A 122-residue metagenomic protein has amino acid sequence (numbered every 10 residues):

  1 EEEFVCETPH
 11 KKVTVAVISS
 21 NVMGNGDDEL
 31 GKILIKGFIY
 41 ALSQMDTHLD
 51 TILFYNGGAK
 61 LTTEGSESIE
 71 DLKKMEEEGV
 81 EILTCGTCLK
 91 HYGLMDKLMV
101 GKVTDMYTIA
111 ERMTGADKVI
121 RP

Functional and structural regions predicted by a protein language model:
E1-G65: Conserved mixed alpha/beta catalytic, RNA-binding, or beta-rich assembly cores of soluble enzyme, regulatory
I39, I69-K73, A110: Short amphipathic alpha-helical segments and helix-helix/interface helices
K60-G65, Y92-L98: Glycine-rich, charge-decorated loop segments at or immediately adjacent to ligand/cofactor-binding or catalytic sites
S68-L94: A glycine-rich helix N-cap at a beta->alpha junction
E76, M113-T114: Anion (oxyanion) recognition and catalysis
V100-T108: Short acidic-hydrophobic, aromatic-tinged amphipathic segments that line or gate anion-handling sites
T114-I120: C-terminal binding/interaction regions
